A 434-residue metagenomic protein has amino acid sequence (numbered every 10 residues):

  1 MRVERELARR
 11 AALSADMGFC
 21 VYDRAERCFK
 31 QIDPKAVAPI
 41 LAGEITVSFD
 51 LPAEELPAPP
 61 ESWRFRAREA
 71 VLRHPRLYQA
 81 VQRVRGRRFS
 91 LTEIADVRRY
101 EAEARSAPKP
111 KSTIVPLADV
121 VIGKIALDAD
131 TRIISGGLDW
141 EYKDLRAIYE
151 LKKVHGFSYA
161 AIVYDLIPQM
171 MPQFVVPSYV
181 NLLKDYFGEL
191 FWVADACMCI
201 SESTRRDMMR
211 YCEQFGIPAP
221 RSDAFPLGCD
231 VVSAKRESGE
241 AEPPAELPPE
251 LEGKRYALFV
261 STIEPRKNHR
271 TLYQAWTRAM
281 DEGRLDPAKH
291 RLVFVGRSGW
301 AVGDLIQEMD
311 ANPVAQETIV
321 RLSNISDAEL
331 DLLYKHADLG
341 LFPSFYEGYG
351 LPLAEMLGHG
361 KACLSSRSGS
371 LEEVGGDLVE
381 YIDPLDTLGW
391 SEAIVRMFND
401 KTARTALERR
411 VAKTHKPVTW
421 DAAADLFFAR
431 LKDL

Functional and structural regions predicted by a protein language model:
M1-L434: Carbohydrate transferase catalytic cores enriched for Leloir-type hexosyltransferases
